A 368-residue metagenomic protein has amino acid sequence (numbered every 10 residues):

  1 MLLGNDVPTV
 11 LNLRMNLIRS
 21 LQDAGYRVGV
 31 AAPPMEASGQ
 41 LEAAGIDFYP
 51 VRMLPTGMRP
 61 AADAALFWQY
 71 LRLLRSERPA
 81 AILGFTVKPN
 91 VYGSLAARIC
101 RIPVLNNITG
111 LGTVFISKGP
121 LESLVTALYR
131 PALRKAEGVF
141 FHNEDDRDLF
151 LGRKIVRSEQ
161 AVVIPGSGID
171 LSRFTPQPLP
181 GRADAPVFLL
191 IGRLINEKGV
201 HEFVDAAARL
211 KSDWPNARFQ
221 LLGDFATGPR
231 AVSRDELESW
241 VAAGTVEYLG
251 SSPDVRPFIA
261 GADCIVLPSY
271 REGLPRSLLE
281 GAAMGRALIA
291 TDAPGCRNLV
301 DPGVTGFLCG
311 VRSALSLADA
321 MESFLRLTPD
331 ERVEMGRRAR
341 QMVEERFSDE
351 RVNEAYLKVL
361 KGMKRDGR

Functional and structural regions predicted by a protein language model:
L11-N16, P186, L190, I195-R209 (+1 more regions): A conserved mid-protein helix/loop that constitutes part of the nucleotide-sugar donor-binding site
S38-A44, R218-T245, L249: Short, structured helix-loop element that forms part of the nucleotide-activated donor/catalytic region
Y49, R130-P176: Donor nucleotide-sugar binding/catalytic pocket of nucleotide-sugar-dependent glycosyltransferases
M58-A62, L151-G152, E159, S167-D184 (+2 more regions): Acidic anion/phosphate-binding donor-loop and adjacent secondary structure in glycosyltransferase catalytic cores
S251, Y270: Aromatic "clamp/platform" in nucleotide-sugar-dependent glycosyltransferases that forms part of the donor/acceptor
A287-A290, V300: Short hydrophobic beta-strand element within catalytic cores of glycosyltransferases and related nucleotide-activated
D301-G303, F307-A314, S323-P329: Conserved acidic donor-binding segment of nucleotide-sugar-dependent glycosyltransferases
D330-R346, A355: A short, well-ordered alpha-helix in the C-terminal region of glycosyltransferases
